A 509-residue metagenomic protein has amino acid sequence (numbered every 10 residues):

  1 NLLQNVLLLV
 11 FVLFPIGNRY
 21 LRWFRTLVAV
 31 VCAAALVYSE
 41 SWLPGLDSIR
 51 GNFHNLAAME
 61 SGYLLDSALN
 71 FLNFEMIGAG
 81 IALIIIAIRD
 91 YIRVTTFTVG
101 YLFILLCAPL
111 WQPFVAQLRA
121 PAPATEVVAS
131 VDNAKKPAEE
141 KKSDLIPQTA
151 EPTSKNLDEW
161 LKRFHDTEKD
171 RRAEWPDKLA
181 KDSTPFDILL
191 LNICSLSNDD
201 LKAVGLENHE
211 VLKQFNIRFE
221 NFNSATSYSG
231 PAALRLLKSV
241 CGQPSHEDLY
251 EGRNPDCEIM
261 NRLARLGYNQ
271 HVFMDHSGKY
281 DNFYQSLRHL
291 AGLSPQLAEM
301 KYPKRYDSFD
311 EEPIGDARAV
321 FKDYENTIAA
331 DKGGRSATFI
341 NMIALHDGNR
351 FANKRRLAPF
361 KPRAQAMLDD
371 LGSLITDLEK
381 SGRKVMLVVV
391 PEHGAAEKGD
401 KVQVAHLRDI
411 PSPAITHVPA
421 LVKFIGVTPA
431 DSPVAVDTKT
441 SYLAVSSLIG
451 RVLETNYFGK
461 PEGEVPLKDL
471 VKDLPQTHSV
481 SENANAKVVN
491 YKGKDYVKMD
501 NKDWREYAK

Functional and structural regions predicted by a protein language model:
N1-N133: Transmembrane and membrane-interface helices of multi-pass, inner-membrane envelope-modifying transferases
V115-F351, H417, Y442, S447-L453 (+1 more regions): Active-site-proximal alpha/beta segments of enzymes that process anionic O-linked groups
S245-Y250, S308, L357-A364, I375-T376 (+4 more regions): Active-site rim elements
I259, L263-L266, L374-R383: A structural motif corresponding to the C-terminal end of an alpha-helix and its immediate exit/capping segment
D281, Y324-D369, S373, A396-L407: Active-site His/acidic residue clusters
Q365-G372, T376, K423, S446-G450 (+2 more regions): Marks the mature luminal ectodomains of secretory-pathway proteins
E379, R383-K384, V390-T428: Histidine-centered active-site microenvironments of extracellular/periplasmic hydrolases and transferases
Y457-K509: Phosphate/adenylate-binding glycine loop and adjacent helical scaffold
